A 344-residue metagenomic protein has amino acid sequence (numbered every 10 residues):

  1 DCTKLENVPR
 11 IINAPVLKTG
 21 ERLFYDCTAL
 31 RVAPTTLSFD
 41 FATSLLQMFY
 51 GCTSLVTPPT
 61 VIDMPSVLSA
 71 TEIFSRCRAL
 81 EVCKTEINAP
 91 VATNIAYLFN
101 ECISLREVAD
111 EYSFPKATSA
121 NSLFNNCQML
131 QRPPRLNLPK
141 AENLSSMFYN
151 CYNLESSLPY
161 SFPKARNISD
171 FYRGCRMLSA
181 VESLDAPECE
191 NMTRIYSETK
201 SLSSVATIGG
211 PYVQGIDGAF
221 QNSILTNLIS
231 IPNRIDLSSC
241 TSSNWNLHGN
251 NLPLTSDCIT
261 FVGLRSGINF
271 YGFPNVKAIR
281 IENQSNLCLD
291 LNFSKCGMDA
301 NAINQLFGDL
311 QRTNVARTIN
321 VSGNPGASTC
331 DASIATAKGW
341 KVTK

Functional and structural regions predicted by a protein language model:
C2-K18, T28-T43, T53-L68, R78-T93 (+11 more regions): Structural signature of tandem-repeat unit edges
L23, M48-F49, I73, L98 (+8 more regions): Leucine-rich solenoid repeat scaffolds
